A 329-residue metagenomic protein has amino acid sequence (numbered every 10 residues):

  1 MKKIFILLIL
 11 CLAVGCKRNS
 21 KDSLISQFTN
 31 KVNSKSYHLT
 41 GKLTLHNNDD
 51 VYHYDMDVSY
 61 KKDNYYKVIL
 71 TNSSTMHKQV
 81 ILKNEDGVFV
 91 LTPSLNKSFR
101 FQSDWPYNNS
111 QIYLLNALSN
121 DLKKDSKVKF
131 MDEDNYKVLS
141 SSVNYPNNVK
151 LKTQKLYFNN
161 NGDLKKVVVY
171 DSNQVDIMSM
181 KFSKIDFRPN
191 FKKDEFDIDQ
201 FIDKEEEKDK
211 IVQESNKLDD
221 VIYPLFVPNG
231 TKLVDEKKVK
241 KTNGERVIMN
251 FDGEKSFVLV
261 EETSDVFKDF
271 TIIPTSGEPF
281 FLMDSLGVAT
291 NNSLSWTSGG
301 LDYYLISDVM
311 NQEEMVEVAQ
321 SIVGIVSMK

Functional and structural regions predicted by a protein language model:
M1-V14: Sec-dependent bacterial lipoprotein signal peptides
C11-Y65, S126-K129, E278-D302, D308-K329: N-terminal leader/targeting segments and the immediate start of mature chains
V51-D55, T75-K78, V149-Q154, D176-S179 (+2 more regions): Short, surface-exposed coil-to-beta transition loops
S59-I112, V175-K181: An acidic-aromatic
V68, V167-V169, L305: Beta-strand-dense domains in secreted/periplasmic systems and polymorphic toxin scaffolds
E85-V149, K329: Flexible, processing/modification-adjacent segments and terminal tails in exported/periplasmic/extracellular proteins
D134-I202: Gly/Pro-enriched, hydrophobic low-complexity segments that function as extracytoplasmic propeptides/linkers
E205-S298: Short, solvent-exposed recognition patches
